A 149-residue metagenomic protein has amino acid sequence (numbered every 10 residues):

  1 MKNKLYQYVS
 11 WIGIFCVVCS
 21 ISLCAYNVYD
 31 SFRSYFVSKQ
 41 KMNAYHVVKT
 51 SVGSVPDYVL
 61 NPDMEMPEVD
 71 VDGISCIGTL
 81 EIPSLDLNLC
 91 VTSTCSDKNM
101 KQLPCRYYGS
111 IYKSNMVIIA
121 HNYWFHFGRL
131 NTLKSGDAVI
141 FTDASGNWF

Functional and structural regions predicted by a protein language model:
K4-F149: Solvent-exposed, non-transmembrane regions of membrane-associated and secreted proteins
